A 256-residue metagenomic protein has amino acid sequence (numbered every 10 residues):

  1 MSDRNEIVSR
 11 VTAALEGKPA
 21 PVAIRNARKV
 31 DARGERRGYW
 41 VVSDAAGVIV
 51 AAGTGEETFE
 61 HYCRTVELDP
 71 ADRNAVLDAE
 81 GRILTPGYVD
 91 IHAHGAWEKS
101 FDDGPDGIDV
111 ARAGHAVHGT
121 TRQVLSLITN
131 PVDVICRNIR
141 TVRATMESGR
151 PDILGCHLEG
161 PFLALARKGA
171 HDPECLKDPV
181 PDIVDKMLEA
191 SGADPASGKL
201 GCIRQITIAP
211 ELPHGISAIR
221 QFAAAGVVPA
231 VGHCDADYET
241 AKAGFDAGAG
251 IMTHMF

Functional and structural regions predicted by a protein language model:
S2-A23, K29-T85: Histidine-rich, glycine-flanked metal-binding segment
A27, V41, G47, G81 (+5 more regions): Divalent metal-coordination and catalytic microenvironments
E60-E80, C136-R150, E239-D246: Short amphipathic alpha-helices and their capping/turn segments at secondary-structure boundaries
R82-P105: Di-metal (Zn2+ and/or Mg2+/Mn2+) metal-binding site signature of metallo-dependent hydrolases with the MBL/beta-CASP
H94-A96, D109-T141, P151-L165, G198-E211 (+2 more regions): Divalent metal-dependent hydrolysis catalytic cores, especially in the metallo-beta-lactamase
R112, C136-R143, V184, L188 (+1 more regions): Generic structural signal for well-ordered alpha-helices, preferentially at hydrophobic/aromatic core positions
A166-L176: Glycine-rich phosphate-binding loop of ATP-grasp-fold ATP-dependent ligases
K177-M255: Histidine/acidic residue-rich metal-binding segments in metalloenzymes
